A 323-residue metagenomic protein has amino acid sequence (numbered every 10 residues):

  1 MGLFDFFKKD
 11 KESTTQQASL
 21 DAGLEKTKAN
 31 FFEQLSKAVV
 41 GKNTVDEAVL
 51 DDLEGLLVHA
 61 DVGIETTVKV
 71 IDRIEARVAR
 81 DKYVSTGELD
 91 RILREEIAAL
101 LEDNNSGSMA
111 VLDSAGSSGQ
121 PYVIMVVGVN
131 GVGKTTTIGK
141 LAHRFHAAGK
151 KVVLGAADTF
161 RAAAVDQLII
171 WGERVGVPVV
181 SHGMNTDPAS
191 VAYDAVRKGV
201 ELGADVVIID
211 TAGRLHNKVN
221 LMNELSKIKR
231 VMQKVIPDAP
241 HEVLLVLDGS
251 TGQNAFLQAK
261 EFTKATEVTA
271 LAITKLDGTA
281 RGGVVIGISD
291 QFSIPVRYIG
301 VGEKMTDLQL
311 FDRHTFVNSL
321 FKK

Functional and structural regions predicted by a protein language model:
M1-M125, H143, A147, K151-L154: Non-catalytic terminal/linker segments enriched in charged/polar, low-complexity residues
E65, E95-A98, N104-K323: P-loop/Walker A NTP-binding module and the surrounding RecA-like catalytic core of P-loop NTPases
